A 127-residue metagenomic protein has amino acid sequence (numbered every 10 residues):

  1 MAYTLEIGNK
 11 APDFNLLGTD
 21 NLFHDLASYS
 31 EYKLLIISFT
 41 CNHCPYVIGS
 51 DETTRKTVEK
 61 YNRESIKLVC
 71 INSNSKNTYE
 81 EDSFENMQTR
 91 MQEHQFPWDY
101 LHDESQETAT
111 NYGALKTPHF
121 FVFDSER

Functional and structural regions predicted by a protein language model:
M1-R127: Chalcogenol-based redox active-site neighborhoods
